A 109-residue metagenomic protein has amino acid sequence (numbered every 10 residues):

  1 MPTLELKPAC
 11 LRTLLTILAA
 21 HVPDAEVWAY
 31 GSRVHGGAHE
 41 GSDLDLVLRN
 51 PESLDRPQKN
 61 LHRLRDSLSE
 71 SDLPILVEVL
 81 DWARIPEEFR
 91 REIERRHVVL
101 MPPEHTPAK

Functional and structural regions predicted by a protein language model:
M1-E26, V34-E40, P51-K109: Catalytic core of pol beta-like nucleotidyltransferases
L44-R49: Short, aliphatic-rich beta-strand segments
